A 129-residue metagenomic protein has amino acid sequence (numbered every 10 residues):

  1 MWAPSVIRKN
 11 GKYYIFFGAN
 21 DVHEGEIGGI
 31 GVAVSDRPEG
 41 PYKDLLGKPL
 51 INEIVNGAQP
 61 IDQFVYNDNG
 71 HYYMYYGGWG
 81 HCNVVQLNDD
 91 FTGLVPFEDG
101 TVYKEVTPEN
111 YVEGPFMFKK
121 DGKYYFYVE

Functional and structural regions predicted by a protein language model:
M1-E129: Carbohydrate-active catalytic/glycan-binding domains of CAZyme proteins, especially the secreted or lumenal ectodomains
